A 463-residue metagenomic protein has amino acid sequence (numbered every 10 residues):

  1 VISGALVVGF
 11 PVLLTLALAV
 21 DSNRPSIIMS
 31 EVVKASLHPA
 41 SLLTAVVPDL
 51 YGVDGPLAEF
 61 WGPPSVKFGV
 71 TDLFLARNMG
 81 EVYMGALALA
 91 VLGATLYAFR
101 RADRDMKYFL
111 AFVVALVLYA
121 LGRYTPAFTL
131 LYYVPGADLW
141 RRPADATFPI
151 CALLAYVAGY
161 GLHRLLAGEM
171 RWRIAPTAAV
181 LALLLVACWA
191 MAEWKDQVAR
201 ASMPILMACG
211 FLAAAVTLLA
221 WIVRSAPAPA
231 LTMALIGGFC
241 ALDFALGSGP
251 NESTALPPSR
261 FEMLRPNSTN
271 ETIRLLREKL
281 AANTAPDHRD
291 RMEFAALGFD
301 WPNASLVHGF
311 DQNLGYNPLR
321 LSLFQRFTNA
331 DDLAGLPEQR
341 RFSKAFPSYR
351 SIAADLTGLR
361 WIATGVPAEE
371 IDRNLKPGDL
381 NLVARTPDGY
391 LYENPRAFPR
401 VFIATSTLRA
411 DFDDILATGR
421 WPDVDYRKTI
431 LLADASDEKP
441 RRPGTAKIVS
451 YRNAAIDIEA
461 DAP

Functional and structural regions predicted by a protein language model:
V1-I2, A102-K107, A111-V117, L121-T269 (+3 more regions): Contiguous transmembrane helix-bundle modules in multi-pass membrane proteins
S3-L96, Y132, A137-F148, E193-I205 (+3 more regions): Periplasmic/ER-lumenal interhelical loops and adjacent helix-loop junctions in multi-pass membrane proteins
I28-E31, P229-R320, Y392: Extracytoplasmic
E59-F112, L165-W172, L219-T232, R373-L375: Long hydrophobic segments that form regular secondary structure
F74-R77, A90-F99, S259, N267-A281 (+4 more regions): Short alpha-helical segments and helix-capping/turn motifs at coil-helix boundaries
L206-M207, F310, G315-N317, A334-G335 (+1 more regions): Flexible, solvent-exposed extracytoplasmic
L256-E271, D311-L356: Luminal/periplasmic acceptor-recognition loop/helix of membrane-associated glycosyltransferases
